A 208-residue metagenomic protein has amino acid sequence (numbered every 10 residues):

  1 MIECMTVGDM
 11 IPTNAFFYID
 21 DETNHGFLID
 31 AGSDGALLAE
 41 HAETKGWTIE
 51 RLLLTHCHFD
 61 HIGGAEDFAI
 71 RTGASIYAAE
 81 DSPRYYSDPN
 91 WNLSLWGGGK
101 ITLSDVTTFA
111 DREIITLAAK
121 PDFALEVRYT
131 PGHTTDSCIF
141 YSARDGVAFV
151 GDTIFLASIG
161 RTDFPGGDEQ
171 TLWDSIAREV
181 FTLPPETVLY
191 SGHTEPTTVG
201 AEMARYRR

Functional and structural regions predicted by a protein language model:
M1-K45, I139-G151: Conserved beta-strand hairpin/beta-sheet module of binuclear metal-dependent hydrolase folds, prominently
T6-G8, S104-T107, Y129-P131: Short Gly/Pro-enriched turn/cap motifs at secondary-structure boundaries
N14, H25, D105, D111-E113 (+1 more regions): Residue-level marker for the onset of beta-strands and adjacent loop->beta junctions in well-ordered domains
L28-I29, E50-C57, I76-A79, Y129-G132 (+2 more regions): Active-site neighborhood of phospho(di)ester-bond hydrolases with catalytic His/Asp-centered motifs
D34-F123, R205: Active-site HxH/HxHxD metal-binding segment of metal-dependent hydrolases
N92-L93, K120-R208: Metallo-beta-lactamase
